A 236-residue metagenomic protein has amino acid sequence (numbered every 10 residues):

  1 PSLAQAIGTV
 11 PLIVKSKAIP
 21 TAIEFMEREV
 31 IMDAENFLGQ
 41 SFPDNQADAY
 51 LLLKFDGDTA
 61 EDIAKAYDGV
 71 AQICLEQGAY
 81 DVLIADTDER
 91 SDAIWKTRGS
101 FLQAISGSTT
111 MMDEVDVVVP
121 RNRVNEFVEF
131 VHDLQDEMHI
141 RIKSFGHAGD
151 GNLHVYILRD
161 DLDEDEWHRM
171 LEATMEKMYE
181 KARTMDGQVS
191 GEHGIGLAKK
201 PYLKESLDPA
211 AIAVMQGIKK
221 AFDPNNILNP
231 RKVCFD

Functional and structural regions predicted by a protein language model:
P1-D236: Noncatalytic alpha-helical scaffold of FAD-dependent oxidoreductases
